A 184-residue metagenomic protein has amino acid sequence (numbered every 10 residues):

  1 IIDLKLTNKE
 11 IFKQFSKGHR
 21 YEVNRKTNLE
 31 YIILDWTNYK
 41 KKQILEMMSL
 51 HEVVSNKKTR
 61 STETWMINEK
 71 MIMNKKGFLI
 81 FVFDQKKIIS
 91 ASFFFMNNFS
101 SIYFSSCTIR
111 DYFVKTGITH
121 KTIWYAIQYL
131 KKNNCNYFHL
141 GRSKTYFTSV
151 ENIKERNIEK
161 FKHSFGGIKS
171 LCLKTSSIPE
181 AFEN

Functional and structural regions predicted by a protein language model:
I1-Y112, Y129: A conserved beta-strand-loop-helix scaffold within acyl/acetyltransferase catalytic domains
K76-A181: Aromatic (often tryptophan-rich) hydrophobic motifs at membrane interfaces
